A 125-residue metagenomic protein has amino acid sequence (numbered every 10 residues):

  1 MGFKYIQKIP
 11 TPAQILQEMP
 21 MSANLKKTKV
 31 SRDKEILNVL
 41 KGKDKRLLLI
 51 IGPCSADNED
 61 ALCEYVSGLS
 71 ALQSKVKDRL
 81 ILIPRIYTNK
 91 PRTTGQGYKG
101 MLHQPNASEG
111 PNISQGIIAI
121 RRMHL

Functional and structural regions predicted by a protein language model:
G2-K43: N- or domain-start disorder-to-order transition segments that initiate the globular core
Q7, M21-T28, D57, A61 (+1 more regions): Catalytic cores of large soluble enzymes that bind and process phosphate-bearing ligands
T28-R46, A61-S74: Generic N-terminal targeting/processing segments that precede catalytic cores or assembly contacts
G52: Conserved, mostly hydrophobic/aromatic
S67-L125: A generic, well-ordered mixed alpha/beta core segment in the N-terminal half of proteins
